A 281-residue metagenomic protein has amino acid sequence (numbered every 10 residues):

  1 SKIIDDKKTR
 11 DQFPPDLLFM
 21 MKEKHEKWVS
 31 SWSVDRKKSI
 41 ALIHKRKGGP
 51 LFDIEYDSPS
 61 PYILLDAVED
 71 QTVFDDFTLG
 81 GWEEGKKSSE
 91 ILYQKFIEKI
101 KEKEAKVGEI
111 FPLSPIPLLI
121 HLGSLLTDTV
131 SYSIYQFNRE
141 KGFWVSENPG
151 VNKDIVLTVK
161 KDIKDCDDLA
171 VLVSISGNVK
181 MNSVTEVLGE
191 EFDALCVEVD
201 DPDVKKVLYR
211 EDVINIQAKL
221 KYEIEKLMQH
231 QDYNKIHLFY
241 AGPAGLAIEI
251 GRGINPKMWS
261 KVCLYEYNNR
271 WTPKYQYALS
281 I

Functional and structural regions predicted by a protein language model:
S1-I281: Long, low-complexity, Lys/Arg-enriched
